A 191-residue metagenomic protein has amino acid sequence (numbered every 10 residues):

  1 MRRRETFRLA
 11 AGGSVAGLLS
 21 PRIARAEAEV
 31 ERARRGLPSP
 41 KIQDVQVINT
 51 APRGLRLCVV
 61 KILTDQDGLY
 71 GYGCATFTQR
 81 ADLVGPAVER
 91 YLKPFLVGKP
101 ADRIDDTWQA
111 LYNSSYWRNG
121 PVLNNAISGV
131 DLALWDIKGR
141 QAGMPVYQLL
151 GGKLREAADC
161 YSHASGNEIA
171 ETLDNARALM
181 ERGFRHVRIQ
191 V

Functional and structural regions predicted by a protein language model:
R3-A26: N-terminal export signals
S20-R53: C-terminal segment of N-terminal export signals and the immediately downstream linker at the start of the mature
N49, F77, V191: Residues that line or immediately flank small-molecule/substrate-binding pockets and catalytic motifs
R53-R56, S128: Short, basic and Ser/Thr-rich N-terminal targeting/leader segments
C58-Q66: Short beta-strand elements
D65, L69-Q141: Metal- or metallocofactor-binding catalytic centers and their adjacent structured scaffolds across diverse enzyme
D131-S165, E171: Glycine-rich, aromatic-flanked loop segments that form ligand/cofactor-binding clefts across common enzyme folds
E156-V191: Metal-dependent enolase-superfamily TIM-barrel catalytic cores that perform enediolate-based chemistry
